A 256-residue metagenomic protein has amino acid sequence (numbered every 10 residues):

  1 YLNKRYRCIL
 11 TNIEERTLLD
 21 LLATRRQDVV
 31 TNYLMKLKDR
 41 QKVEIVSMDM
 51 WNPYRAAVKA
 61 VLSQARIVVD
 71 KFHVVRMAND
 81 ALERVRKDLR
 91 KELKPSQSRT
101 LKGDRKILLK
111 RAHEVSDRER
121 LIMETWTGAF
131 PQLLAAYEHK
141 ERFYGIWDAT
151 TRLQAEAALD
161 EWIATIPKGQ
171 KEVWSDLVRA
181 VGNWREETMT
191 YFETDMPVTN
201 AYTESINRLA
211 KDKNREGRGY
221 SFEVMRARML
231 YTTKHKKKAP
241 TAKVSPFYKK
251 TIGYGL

Functional and structural regions predicted by a protein language model:
N3-R5, E14-E15, M35-R66, F72-R76 (+1 more regions): Acidic/histidine-rich catalytic cores and adjacent linkers of DNA breakage/strand-transfer/modification proteins
C8, R26-V29, Y54, D70: Buried hydrophobic core signal strongest for RNase H-like alpha/beta domains in large, well-folded nucleic-acid enzymes
L10-T11, V61-A65, L82-R86: Short secondary-structure boundary/capping segments
N12-Q27: Glycine-rich phosphate-binding "P-loop"
A23, V30, M35-K36: Conserved RecA-like ASCE ATPase "motif II neighborhood" in helicase/translocase motors
V74-P95: Short alpha-helix plus adjacent loop in nuclease-associated cores
